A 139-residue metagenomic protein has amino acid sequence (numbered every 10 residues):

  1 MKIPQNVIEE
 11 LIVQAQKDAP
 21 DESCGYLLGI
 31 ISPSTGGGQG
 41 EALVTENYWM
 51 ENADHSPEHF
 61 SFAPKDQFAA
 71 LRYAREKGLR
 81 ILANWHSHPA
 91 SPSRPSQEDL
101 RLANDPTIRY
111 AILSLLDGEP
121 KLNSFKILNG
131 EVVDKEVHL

Functional and structural regions predicted by a protein language model:
M1-I81, A90-L139: Conserved beta-strand-loop surface patch within small alpha/beta domains used for substrate/adaptor or ligand engagement
S87: Short, well-ordered beta-to-alpha junction loops that form the rim of enzyme active sites and present histidine/acidic
